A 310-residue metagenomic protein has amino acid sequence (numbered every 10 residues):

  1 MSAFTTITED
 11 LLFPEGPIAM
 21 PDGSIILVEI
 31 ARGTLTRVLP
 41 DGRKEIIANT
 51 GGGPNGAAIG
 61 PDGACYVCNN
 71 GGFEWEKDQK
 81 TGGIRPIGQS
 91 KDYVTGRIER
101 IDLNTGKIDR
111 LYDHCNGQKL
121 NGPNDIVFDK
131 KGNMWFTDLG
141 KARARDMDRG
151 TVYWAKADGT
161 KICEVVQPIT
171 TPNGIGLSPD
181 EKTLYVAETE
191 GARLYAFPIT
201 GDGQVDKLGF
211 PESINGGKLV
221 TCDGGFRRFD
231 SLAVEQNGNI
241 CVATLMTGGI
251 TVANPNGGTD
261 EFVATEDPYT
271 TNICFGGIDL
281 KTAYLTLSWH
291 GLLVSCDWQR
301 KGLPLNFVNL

Functional and structural regions predicted by a protein language model:
M1-L12, P40-G42, Y112, S213-T221 (+2 more regions): A short helix->beta-strand "capping" segment at the edge of beta-propeller domains
T8-D22, T50-T81, I87, D92-R97 (+6 more regions): Beta-rich, blade/repeat-based domains predominating in secreted/periplasmic proteins but also intracellular
I25-N49: Beta-propeller domains
I30, N70-G72, L139-K141, T189 (+5 more regions): Short loop/turn segments immediately following the C-termini of beta-strands
T34-T36, G96-E99, G150-Y153, R193-Y195 (+2 more regions): A short loop-to-beta-strand structural motif that recurs across blades of beta-propeller domains
A192-R193, I199-G201, S213-G258: Loop/turn-rich, solvent-exposed surfaces of beta-rich toroidal or solenoidal domains
F197-F210, D297-P304: Short loop/turn segments immediately following beta-strands, especially the blade-tip and inter-blade linker loops
C274-L310: Blade-level signature of beta-propeller repeat domains, shared across WD40, Kelch, NHL, RCC1 and BNR/Asp-box propellers
